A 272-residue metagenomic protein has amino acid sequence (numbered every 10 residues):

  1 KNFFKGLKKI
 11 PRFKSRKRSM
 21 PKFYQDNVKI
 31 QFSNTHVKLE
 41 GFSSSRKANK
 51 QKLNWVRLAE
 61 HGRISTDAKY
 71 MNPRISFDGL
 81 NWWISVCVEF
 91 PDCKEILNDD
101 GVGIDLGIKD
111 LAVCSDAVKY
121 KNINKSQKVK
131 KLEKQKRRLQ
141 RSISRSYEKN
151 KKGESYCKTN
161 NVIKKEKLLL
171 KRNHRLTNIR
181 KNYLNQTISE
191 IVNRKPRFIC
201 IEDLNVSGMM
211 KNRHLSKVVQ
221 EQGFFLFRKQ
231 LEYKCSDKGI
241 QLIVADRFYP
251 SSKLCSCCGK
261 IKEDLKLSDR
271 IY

Functional and structural regions predicted by a protein language model:
K1-S76: Acidic carboxylate diad motif detector
T66, F77-Y272: Positively charged, helix-rich recognition surfaces that bind polyanionic ligands
